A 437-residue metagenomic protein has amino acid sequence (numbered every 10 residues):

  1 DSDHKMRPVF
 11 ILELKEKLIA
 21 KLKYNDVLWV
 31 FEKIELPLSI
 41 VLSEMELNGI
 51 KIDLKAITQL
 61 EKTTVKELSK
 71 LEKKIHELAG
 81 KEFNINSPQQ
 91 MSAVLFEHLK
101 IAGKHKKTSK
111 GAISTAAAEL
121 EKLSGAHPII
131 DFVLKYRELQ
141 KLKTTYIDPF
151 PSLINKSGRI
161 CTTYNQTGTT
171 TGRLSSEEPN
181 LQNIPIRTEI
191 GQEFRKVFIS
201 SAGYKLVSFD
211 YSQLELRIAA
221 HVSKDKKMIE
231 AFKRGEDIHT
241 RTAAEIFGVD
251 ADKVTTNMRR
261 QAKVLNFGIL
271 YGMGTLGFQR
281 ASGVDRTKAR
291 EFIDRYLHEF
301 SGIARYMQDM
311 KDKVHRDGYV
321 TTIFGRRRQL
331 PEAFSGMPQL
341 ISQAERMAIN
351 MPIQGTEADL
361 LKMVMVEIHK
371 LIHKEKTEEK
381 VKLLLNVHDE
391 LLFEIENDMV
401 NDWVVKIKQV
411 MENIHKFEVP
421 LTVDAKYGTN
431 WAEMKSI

Functional and structural regions predicted by a protein language model:
D1-Q192, K205, S212-E215, T275 (+4 more regions): Conserved "right-hand" nucleotidyltransferase catalytic core of DNA-directed polymerases
L47, C161-T162, Q166-T169, A244-E379 (+3 more regions): Conserved catalytic core of nucleic-acid polymerases
K70-K73, E77-D131, H298-R346, N350-P352 (+2 more regions): C-terminal polymerase-core module
N84-N86, K382-V387: Short beta-strand
S87, G172, D210, A243 (+6 more regions): Hydrophobic, well-ordered secondary-structure elements that form the walls of internal hydrophobic environments
M91-A93, T171, Q182-I184, L214-R217 (+7 more regions): Flexible loop/turn segments at secondary-structure boundaries
I190-K205, H373: A short acidic-Thr-Gly-centered motif at the start of a beta-strand
S208, E215-G248, R327-I341: Metal-dependent catalytic core segments for phosphate chemistry
